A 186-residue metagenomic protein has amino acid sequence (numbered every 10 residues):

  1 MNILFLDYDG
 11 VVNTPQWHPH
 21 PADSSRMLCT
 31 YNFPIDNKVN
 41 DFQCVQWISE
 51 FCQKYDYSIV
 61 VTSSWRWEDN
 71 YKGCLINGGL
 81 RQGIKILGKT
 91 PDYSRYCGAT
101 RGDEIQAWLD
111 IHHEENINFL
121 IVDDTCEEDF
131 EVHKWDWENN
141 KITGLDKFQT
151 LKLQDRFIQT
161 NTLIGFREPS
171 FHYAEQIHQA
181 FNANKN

Functional and structural regions predicted by a protein language model:
M1-I3, I117-N118: Hydrophobic/aromatic side chains embedded in well-ordered alpha-helices
N2-Y96: Alpha-helical substrate-recognition element adjacent to the catalytic core
K72-N186: C-terminal cap/substrate-recognition subdomain and adjoining C-terminal extension of metal-dependent phosphatase-like
